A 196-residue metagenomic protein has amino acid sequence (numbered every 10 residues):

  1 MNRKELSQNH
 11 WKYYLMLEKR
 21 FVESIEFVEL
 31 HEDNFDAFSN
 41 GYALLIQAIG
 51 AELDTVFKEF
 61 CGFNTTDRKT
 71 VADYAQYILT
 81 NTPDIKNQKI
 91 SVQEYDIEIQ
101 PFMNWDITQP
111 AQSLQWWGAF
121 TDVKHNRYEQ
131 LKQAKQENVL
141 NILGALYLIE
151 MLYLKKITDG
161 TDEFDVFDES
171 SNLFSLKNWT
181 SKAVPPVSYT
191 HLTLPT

Functional and structural regions predicted by a protein language model:
M1-I46: Charged alpha-helical initiation segments
R20-L30, S113-K124: Active-site-adjacent bridging/hinge elements
S24, V28-F35, F63, R127 (+2 more regions): Secondary-structure edge/capping motif, primarily at the C-terminal ends of alpha-helices and the immediately following
S39-N64, L140-E150: Short, hydrophobic, well-ordered secondary-structure elements
D54-G118, K124-E129: Short non-catalytic regulatory patches outside canonical folded cores
Q136-L176: Amphipathic, Lys/Arg-enriched alpha-helical patches that create a basic surface for binding polyanionic ligands
T190-T196: Conserved small/polar residues in nucleotide/adenosyl-binding loops
